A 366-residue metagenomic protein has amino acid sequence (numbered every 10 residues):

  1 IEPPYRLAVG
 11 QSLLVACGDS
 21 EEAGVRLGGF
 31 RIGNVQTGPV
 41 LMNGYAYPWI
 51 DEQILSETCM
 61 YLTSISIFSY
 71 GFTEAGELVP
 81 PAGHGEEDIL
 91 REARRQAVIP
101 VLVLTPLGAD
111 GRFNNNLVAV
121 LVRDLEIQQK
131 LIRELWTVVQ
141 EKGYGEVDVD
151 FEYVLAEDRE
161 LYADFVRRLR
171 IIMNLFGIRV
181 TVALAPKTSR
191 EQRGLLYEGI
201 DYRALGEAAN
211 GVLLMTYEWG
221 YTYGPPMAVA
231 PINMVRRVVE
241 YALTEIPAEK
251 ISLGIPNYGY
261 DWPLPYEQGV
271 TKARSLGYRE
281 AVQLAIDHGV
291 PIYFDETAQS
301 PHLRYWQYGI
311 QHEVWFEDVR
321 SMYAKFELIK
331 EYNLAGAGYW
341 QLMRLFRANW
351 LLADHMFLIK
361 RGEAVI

Functional and structural regions predicted by a protein language model:
I1-G38: Extracellular LysM carbohydrate-binding repeats and other cell-envelope/extracellular binding modules
G18, Y45-W49, I67-G71, V103-L107 (+6 more regions): Active-site-proximal beta-strand/loop segments in catalytic clefts of secreted hydrolases
G29-E134: Glycan-recognition patch characteristic of GH18 chitinases/ENGases and related GlcNAc/peptidoglycan-binding proteins
A46-M60, D124-Q140, G194-R203, F316-K330: Short, acidic/polar
I65, V149, L169, V212-L214 (+3 more regions): Conserved, mostly hydrophobic/aromatic
E74-H84, R133, R159-D287: Substrate-binding surface in catalytic domains of secreted glycosidases
A75-P80, L90, L117-L125, F151-R159 (+2 more regions): Second-shell loop/turn segments in exported
A109-V118, N257-K325, D354-I366: Glycan-binding loop/region signatures in secreted carbohydrate-active enzymes
